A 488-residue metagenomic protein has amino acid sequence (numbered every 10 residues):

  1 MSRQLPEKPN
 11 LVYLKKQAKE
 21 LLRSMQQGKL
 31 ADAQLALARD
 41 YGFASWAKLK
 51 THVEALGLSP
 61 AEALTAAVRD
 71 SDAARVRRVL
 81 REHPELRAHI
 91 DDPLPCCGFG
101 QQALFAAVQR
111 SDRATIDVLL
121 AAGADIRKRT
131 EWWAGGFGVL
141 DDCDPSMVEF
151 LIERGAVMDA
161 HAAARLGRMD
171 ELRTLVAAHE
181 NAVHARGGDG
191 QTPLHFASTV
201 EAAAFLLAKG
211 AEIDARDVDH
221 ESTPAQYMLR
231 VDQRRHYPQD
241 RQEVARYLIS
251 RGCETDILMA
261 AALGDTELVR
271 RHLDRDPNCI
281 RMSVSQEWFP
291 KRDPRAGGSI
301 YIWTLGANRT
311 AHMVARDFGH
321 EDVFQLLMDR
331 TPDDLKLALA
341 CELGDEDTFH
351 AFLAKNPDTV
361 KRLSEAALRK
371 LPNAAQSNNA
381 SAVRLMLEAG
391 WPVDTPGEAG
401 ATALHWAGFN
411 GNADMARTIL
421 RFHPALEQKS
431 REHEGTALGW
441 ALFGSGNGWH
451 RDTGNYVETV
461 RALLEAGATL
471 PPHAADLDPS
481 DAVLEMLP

Functional and structural regions predicted by a protein language model:
L58-A63, D144-R165, R235-L263, R271 (+4 more regions): Ankyrin-repeat-protein effector appendages
S59-F99, L166-R186, P193, L263-R281 (+4 more regions): N-terminal segments that cap or nucleate solenoid repeat domains
A66-S71, A106-D112, G138-D144, A162-R168 (+9 more regions): Ankyrin repeat A-helix N-terminal signature
R75, A114-T115, S146-M147, E171 (+10 more regions): Conserved ankyrin/ankyrin-like repeat signature
L80-R87, V118-D125, I152-A156, V176-N181 (+8 more regions): Ankyrin repeat domain, specifically the short helix-to-loop turn at the C-terminus of the second helix of each repeat
A88-P95, I126-R129, A160, H184-R186 (+8 more regions): Ankyrin repeat boundary signal
L94, F137, E221-S222, Y227 (+3 more regions): Acidic/polar low-complexity surface segments
G100, W133, G190, H220-E221 (+4 more regions): Start-of-repeat signature of ankyrin repeats
